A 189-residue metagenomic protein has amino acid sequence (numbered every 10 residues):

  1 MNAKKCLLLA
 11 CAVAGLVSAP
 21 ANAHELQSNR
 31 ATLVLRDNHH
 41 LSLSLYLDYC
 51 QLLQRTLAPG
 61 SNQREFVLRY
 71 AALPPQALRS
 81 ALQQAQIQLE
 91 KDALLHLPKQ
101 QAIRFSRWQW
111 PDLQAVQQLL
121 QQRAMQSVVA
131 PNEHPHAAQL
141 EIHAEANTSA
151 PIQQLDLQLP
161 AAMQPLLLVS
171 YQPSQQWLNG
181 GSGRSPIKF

Functional and structural regions predicted by a protein language model:
M1-L8: Bacterial N-terminal signal peptides that target proteins for export
L8-L9, L73: Short amphipathic alpha-helical "recognition" segments used for binding
L9-L16: Hydrophobic helical h-region of N-terminal Sec-dependent signal peptides in bacterial secretory/periplasmic proteins
S18-P20: N-terminal signal peptide c-region/cleavage motif recognized by signal peptidases
N22-F189: N-terminal soluble domains immediately following signal/targeting peptides that reside in extracytoplasmic
